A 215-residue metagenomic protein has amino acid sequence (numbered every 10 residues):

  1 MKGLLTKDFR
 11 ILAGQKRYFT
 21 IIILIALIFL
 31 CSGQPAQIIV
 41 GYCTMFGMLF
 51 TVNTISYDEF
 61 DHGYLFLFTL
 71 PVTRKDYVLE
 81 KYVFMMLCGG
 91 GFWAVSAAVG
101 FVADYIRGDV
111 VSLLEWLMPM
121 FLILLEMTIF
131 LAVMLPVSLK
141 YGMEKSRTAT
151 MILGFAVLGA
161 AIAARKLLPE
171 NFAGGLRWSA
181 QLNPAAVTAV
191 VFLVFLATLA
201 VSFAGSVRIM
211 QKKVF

Functional and structural regions predicted by a protein language model:
M1-H62, E80-F215: Hydrophobic alpha-helical transmembrane segments of membrane proteins
T69-R74: Short helix-to-coil transition segments within interhelical loops that connect adjacent transmembrane helices
D76-V78: Alpha-helix N-cap/helix-start motif at helix boundaries, enriched for small hydrophobics
